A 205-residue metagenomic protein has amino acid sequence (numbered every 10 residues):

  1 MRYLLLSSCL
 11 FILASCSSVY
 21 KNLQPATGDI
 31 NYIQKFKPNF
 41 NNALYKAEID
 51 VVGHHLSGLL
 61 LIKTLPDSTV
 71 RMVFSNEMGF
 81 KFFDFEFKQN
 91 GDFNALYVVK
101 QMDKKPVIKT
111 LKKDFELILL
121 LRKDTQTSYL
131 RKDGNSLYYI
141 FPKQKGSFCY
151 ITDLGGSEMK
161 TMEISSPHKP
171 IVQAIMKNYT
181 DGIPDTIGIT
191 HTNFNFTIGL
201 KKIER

Functional and structural regions predicted by a protein language model:
M1-L4: Positively charged n-region of N-terminal signal peptides that target proteins for export
I12-S15: C-terminal motif of bacterial Sec signal peptides marking the signal peptidase cleavage site
S17-K21, F93-N94, P106-R205: Mature, soluble, non-transmembrane domains
K21-I30: Short, low-complexity, disordered segments immediately C-terminal to signal peptides in bacterial exported proteins
F36-R71: Post-signal-peptide N-terminal segment of Sec-exported extracytoplasmic proteins
H54-L56, E77-F83, H168-I171, F194-T197: Amphipathic hydrophobic-ligand
L60-I62, F85, A174-Y179: Extended lipid/amphipathic-ligand handling interfaces
R71-L119: An acidic-aromatic
